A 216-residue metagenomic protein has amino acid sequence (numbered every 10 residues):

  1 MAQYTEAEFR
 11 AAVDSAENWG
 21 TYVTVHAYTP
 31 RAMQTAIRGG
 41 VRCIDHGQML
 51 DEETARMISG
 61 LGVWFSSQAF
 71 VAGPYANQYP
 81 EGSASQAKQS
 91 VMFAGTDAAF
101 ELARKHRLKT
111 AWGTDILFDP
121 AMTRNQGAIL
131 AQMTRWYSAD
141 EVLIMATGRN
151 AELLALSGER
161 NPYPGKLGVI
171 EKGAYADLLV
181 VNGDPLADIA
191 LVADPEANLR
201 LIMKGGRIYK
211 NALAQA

Functional and structural regions predicted by a protein language model:
M1-A98, K105, K109-A111, I116-L117 (+1 more regions): Active-site core of metal-dependent hydrolases
R10, R56, L143-I144, A190: Generic structural signal for individual residues within well-ordered alpha-helical segments across diverse proteins
N18, Y22, A94-P185: His/Asp/Glu-enriched, well-ordered alpha-helical/loop segment that forms or immediately abuts the divalent-metal
A36, I58, L130-M133, I189: Hydrophobic packing residues within well-ordered alpha-helices of enzyme cores
Y75-N77, A121-T123, A190-L191, L213-A214: Short glycine-/acidic-enriched loop or helix-start segments at secondary-structure transitions that form or flank
R160-N161, K166, I170-A216: C-terminal cap of metal-dependent C-N hydrolases
